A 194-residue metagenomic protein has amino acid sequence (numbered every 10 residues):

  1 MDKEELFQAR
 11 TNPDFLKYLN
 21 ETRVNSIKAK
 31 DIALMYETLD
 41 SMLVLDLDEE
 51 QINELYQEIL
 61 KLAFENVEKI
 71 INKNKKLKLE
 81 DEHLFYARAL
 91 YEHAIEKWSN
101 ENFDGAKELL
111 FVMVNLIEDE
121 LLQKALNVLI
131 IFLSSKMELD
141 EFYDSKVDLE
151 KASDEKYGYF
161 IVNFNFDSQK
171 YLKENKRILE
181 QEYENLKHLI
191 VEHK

Functional and structural regions predicted by a protein language model:
M1-K73, F132-K194: N-terminal alpha-helical interaction modules that lie
L34-L39, Y86, L90, N127: TPR repeat positional signature
I52, F64-R88, H93: Extended ligand-binding groove/face enriched in aromatic
E65, D119-E120: Short coil loop/turn residues that delineate tetratricopeptide repeat
K78-F85, N102-G105, L122: Structural signature of alpha-solenoid helical repeat junctions
